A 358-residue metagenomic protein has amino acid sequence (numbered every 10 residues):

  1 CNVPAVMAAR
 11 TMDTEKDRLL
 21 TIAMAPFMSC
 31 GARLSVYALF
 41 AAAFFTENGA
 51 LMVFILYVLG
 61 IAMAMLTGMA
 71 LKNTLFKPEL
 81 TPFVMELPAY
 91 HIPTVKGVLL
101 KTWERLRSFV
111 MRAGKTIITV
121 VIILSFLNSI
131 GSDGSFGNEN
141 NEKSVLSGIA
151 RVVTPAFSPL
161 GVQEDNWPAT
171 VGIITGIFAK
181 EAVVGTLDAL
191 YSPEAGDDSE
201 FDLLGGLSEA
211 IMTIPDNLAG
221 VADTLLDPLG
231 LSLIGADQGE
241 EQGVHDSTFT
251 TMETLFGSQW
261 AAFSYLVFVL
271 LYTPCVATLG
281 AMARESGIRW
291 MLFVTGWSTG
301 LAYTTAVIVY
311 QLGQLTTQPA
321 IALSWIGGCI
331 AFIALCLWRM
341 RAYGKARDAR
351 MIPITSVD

Functional and structural regions predicted by a protein language model:
V6-R18, S125-T299: Extended, low-charge hydrophobic alpha-helical regions
D13, P26-F54, G280-E285, T304-I321: Transmembrane helix-loop junctions at the membrane interface of multipass transporters and ion channels
T21, A25, E47, L51-L59 (+6 more regions): Alpha-helical transmembrane segments of multi-pass inner-membrane proteins, especially transporters/permeases
F40-A41, M63-L71, L75, I123 (+3 more regions): Alpha-helical membrane-inserting segments
N73, L337-I352: Membrane-interface capping segments at transmembrane-helix boundaries
L87-L100, N138-L146: Short, membrane-interfacial amphipathic segments enriched in basic
R107-T119, Q163-D165: Membrane-interface helix starts
I326-R339: Hydrophobic core of alpha-helical transmembrane segments in multi-pass integral membrane proteins
